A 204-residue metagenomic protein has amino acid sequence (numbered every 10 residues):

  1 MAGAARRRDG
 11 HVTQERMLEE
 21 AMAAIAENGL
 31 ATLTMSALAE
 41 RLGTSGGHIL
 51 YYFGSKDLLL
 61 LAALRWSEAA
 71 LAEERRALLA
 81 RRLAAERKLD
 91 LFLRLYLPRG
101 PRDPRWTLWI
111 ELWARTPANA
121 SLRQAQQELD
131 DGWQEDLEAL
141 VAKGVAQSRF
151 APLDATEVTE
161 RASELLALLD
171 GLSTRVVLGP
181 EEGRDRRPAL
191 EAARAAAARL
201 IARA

Functional and structural regions predicted by a protein language model:
M1-V12, A204: N-terminal intrinsically disordered/low-complexity leader segments
T13-R16, E20-L58, A62: Helix-turn-helix
E20-E27, E74-L78, L108, L112-R115 (+1 more regions): Solvent-exposed, amphipathic alpha-helical segments
S55, A118-A120: Short loop-to-helix capping motifs
A62, R76-W106, A155-L165: Hydrophobic alpha-helical connector segments
R65-L71: Short, basic, alpha-helical segments at the C-terminal edge of helix-turn-helix-like DNA-binding modules
E73, R102-I110, A120-Q147, S163: Amphipathic alpha-helical packing segments from all-alpha helical-bundle domains
R123-Q127, V145-A204: Hydrophobic/aromatic-rich alpha-helical bundle segments in the mid-to-C-terminal region
